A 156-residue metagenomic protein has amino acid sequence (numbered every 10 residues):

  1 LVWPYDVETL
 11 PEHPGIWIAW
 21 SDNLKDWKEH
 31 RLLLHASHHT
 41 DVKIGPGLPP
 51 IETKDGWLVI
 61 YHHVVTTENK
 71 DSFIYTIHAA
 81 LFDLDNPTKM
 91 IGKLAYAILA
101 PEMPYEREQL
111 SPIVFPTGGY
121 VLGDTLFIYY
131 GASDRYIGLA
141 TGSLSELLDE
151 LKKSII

Functional and structural regions predicted by a protein language model:
L1-V42, E52-L110, G123-L126, Y130-I156: Beta-rich carbohydrate-recognition and catalytic domains
I44-P49, F115-G118: Beta-propeller and closely related beta-sheet repeat lectin domains
